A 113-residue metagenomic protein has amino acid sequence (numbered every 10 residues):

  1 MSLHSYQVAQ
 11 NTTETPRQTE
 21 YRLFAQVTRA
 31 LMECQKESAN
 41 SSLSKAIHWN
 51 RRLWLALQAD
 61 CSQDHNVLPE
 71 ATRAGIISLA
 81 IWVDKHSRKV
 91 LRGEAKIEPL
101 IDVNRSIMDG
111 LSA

Functional and structural regions predicted by a protein language model:
M1-L55, S62-H65, A74-A113: N-terminal intrinsically disordered, cationic/polar leader segments that include organellar targeting peptides
